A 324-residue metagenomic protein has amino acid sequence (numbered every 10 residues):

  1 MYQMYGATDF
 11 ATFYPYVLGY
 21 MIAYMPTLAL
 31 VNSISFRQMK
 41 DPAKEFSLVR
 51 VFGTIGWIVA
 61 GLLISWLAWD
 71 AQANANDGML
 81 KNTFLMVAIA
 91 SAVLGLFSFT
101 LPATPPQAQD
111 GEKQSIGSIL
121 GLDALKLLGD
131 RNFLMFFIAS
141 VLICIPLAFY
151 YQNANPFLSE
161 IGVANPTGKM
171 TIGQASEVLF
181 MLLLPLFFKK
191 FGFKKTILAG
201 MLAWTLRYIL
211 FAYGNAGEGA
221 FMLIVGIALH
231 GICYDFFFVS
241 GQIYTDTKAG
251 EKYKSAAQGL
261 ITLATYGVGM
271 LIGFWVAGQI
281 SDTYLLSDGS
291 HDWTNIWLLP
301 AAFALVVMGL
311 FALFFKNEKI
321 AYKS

Functional and structural regions predicted by a protein language model:
M1-L30, I34, V141, F221-F237: Hydrophobic core of transmembrane alpha-helices in multi-pass small-molecule transporters, especially MFS/SLC-type
M1-T8, L202-A216: C-terminal ends and interior cores of transmembrane alpha-helices in multi-pass membrane transporters/permeases
Y5, A90-P102, I296-S324: Multi-pass alpha-helical transporter architecture, strongest for 12-TM Major Facilitator/SLC carriers used
L18-I22, L125-Y150, A228-I232, L263: Pair of pore-lining "gating" transmembrane helices in MFS-fold secondary transporters
W66-I89, Q279-A304: A membrane-interface helix-boundary motif in multi-pass transporters
A68-W69, F180-F193, S281-D282: Helix-to-loop junctions at the C-terminal end of transmembrane segments in multipass secondary transporters
L101-I138: Juxtamembrane intracellular "pre-TM" segments in multi-pass secondary transporters
N132-T171, F238: Helix-loop boundary and gating motifs at the non-cytosolic
